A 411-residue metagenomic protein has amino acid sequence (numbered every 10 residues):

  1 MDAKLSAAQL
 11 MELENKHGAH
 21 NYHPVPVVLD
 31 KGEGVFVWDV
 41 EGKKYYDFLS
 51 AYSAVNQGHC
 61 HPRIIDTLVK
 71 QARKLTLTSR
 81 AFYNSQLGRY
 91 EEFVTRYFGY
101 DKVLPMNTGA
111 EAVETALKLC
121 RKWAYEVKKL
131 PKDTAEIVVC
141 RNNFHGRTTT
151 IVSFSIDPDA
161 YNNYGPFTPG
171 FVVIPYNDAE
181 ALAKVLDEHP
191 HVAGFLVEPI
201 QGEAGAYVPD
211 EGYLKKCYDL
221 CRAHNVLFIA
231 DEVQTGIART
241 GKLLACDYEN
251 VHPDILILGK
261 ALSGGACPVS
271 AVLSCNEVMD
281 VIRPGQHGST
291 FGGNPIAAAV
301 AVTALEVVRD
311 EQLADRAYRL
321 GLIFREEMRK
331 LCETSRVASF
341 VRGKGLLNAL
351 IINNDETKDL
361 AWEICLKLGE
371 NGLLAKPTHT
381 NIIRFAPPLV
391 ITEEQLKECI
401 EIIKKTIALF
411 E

Functional and structural regions predicted by a protein language model:
M1-E411: Conserved N-terminal phosphate-binding loop of PLP-dependent enzymes in the Aspartate aminotransferase
